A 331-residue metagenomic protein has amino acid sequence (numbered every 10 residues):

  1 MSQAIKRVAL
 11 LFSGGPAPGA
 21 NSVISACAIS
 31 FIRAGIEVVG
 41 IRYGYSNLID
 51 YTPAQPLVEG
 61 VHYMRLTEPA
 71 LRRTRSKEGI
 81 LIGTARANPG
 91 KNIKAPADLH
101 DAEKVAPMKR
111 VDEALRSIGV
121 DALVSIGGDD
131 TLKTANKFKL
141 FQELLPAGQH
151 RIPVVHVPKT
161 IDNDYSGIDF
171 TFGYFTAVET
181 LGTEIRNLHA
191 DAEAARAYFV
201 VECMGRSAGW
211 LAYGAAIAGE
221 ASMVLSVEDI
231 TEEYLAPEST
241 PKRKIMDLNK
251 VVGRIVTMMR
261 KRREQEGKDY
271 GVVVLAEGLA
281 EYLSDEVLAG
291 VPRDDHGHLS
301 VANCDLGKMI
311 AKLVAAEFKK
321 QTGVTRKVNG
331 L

Functional and structural regions predicted by a protein language model:
R7-A9, G271: Residues that mark the start of a beta-strand
S13-G15, I36, I41-N47, R86-A87 (+6 more regions): Short, ordered loop/turn segments at secondary-structure junctions
A17-C27, L48-I49, G90-K91, V105-K109 (+4 more regions): Short glycine/serine/threonine-rich phosphate/pyrophosphate-binding segments that cradle anionic phosphate groups
A28-I29, R33-L66, N136, L140-L188: Glycine/threonine-rich beta-strand-loop-alpha-helix active-site module that forms ligand/phosphate-binding
S30-F31, I36-I118: Glycine-rich nucleotide/cofactor/substrate-binding loop typically near the N-terminus or early in the first domain
V38-G40, G79-I82, V154-H156, V200 (+2 more regions): Conserved beta-strand scaffold positions in the cores of enzyme catalytic domains, especially in NTP/NDP-utilizing
E113-A114, I118, A122-G127, K133-L145 (+2 more regions): Accessory alpha-helical/coil subdomains and C-terminal extensions that flank or cap enzyme catalytic cores
